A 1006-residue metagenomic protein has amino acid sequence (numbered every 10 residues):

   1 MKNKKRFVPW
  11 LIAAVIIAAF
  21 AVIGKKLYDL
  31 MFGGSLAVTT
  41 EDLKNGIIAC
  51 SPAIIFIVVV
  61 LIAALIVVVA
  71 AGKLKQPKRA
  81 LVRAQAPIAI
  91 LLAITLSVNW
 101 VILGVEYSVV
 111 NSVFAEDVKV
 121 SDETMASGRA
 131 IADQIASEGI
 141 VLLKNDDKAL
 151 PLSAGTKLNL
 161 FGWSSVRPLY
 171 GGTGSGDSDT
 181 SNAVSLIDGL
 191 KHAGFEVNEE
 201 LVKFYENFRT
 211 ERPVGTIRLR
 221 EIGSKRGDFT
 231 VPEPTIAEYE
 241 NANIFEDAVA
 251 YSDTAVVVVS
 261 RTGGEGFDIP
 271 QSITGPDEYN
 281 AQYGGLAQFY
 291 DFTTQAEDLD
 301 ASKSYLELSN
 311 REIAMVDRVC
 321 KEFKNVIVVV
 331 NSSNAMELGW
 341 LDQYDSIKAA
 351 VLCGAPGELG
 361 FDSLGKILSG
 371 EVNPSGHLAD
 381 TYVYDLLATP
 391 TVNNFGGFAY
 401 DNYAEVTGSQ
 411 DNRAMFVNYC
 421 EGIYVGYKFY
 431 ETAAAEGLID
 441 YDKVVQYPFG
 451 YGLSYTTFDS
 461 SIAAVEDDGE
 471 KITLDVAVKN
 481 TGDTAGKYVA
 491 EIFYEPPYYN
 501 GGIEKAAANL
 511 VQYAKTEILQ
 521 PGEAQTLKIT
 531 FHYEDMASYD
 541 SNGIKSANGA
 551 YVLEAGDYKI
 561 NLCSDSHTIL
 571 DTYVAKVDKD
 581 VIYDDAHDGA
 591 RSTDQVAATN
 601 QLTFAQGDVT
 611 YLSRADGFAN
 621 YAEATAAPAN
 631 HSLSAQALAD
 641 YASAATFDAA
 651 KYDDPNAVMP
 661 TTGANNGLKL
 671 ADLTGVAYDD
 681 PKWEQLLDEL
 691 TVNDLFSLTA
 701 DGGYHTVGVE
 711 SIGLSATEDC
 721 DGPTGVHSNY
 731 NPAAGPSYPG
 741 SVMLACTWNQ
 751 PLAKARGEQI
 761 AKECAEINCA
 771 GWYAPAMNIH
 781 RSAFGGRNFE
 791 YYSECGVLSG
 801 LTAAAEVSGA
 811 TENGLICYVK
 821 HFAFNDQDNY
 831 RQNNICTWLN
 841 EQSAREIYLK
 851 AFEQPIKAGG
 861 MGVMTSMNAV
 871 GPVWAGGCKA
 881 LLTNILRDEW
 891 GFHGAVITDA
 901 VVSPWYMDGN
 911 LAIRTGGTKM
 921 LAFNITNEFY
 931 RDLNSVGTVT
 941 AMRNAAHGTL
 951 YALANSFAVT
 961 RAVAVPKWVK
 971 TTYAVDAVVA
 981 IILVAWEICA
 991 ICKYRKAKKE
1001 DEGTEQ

Functional and structural regions predicted by a protein language model:
M1-G543, A547, Y551-N561, D565-S566 (+1 more regions): Glycoside hydrolase catalytic-domain context in secreted enzymes
T568-R591: Short beta-strand elements
